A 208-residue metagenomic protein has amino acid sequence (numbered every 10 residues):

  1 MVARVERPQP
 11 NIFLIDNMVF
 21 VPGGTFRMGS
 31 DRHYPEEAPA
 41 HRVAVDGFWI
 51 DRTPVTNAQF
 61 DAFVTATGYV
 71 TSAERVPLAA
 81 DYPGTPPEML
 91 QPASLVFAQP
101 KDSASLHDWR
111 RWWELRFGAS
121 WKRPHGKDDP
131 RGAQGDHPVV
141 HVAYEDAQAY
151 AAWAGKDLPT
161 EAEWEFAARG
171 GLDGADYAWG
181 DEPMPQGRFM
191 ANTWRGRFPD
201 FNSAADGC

Functional and structural regions predicted by a protein language model:
M1-I12: N-terminal pre-domain segments of enzymes
I12-F20: GGW-centered surface loops in extracellular recognition modules
F20-V21, R27, R32, P77-C208: Functional-site microenvironments in short loops/helix caps that host divalent-cation chemistry
P35-A38: C-terminal, low-complexity/hydrophilic appendages and adjacent surface loops of extracellular/periplasmic anionic
R42-V55, A133-V142: Short active-site loop at a secondary-structure junction that contains or immediately precedes the catalytic residue(s)
F48, F63-S72, A154: Short capping motifs at secondary-structure boundaries
